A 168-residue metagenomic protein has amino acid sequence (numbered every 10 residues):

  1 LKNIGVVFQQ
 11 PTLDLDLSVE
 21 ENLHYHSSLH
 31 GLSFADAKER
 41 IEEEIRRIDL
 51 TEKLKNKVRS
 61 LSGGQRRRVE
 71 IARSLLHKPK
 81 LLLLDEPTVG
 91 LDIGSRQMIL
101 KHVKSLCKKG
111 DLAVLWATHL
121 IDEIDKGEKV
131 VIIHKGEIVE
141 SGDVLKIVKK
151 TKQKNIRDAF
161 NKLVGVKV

Functional and structural regions predicted by a protein language model:
H24, S28, A35-K53: Conserved ABC ATPase "signature" region
K57-L61: Conserved ABC ATPase signature
K78: Conserved catalytic motifs of ABC-family nucleotide-binding domains
L82-D85: Catalytic Walker B motif of ABC-type/P-loop ATPase nucleotide-binding domains
Q97-K109: Helical segment within the ABC ATPase nucleotide-binding domain
S141-G142: ABC ATPase "signature
